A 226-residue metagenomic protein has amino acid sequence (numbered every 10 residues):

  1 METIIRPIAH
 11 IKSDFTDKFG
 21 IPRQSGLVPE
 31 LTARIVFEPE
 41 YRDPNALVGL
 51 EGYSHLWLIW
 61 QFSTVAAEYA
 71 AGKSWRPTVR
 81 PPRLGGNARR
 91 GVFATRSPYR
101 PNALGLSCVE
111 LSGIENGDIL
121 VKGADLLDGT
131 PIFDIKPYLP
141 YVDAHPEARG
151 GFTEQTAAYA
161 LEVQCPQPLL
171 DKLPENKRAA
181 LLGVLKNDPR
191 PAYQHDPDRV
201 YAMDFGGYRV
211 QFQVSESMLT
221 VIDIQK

Functional and structural regions predicted by a protein language model:
M1-P7, Y99-C108, G206: Short coil-to-beta-strand transition motifs
E2-P44, L50-G52, Y138-V184, Y193 (+1 more regions): Arg/Lys-rich, positively charged N-terminal/basic patches that mediate binding to nucleic acids
H10, S107-E110, P131: Residues located in well-ordered beta-strands
L50-G105, Y193-P197: Active-site-adjacent substructure of cysteine-protease-like catalytic cores
L106-A124: Well-ordered alpha/beta subsegment
D118-P140, K226: Short solvent-exposed strand/turn elements
L127, S215-K226: Enriched for short, Lys/Arg-rich terminal
D196-E216: Basic/aromatic recognition patch in beta-strand/loop cores that engages polyanionic ligands
